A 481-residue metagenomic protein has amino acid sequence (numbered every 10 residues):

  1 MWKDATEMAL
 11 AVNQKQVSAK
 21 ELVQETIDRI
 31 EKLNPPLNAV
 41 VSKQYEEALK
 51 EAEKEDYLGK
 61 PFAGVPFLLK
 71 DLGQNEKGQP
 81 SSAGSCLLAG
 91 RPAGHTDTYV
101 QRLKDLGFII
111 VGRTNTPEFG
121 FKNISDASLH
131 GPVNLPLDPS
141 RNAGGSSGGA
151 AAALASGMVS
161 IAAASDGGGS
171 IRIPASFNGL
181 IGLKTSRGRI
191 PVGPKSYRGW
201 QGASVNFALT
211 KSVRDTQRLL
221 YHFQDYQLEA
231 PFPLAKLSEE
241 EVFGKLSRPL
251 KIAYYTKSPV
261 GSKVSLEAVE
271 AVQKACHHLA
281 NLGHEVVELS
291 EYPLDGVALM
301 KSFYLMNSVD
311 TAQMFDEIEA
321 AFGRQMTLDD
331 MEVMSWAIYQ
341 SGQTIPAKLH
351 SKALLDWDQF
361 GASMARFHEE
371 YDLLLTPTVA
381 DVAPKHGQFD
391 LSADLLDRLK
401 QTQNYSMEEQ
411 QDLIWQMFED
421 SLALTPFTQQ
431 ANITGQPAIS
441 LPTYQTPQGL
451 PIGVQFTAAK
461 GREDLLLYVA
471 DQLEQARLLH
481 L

Functional and structural regions predicted by a protein language model:
M1-S42, Q448: An N-terminal boundary/leader segment
K15, I345-L481: Glycine-rich, small-residue loops and helix-cap segments that act as flexible hinges at active-site edges
A19-V23, L266-S290, E319-R324, K352-Y371: Acyltransferase
A48-K50, E55-S128: Acidic/His- and Gly-rich active-site-bordering loop/insert found across diverse amide/peptide-bond hydrolases
F62-A83, P249-K251, V309-A365, D381 (+3 more regions): Short helix-loop capping/hinge segments that flank enzyme active sites or metal/cofactor-binding pockets
T96-D97, Q101-F223, P437-L441, P451-G453: Short glycine/serine-rich loop segments
K184-E270, L479-H480: A short helix-breaking turn/cap at a secondary-structure junction
P231-M306, M331-Y339, T344: Gly/Ser-rich, acidic/histidine-flanked active-site/gating loops
